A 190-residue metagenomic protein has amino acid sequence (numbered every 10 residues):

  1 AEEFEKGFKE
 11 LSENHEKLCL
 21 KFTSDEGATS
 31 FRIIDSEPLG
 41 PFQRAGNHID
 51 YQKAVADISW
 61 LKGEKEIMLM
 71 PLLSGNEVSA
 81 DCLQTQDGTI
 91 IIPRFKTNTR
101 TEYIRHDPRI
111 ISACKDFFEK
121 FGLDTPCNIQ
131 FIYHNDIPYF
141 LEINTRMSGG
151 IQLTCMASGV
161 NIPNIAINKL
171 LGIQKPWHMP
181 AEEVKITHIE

Functional and structural regions predicted by a protein language model:
A1-E3: Short acidic-hydrophobic, aromatic-tinged amphipathic segments that line or gate anion-handling sites
S12-D35, W60-G75, P93-R94: ATP-grasp fold ATP-binding core
K17, E77-S79, P126-N128: Broad gene-expression machinery/nucleic-acid interaction feature
I33-D35, Q84, M156: Short, glycine/charged-enriched secondary-structure capping and boundary segments
D35, K96-T97, N144-T145: A short beta-strand motif that forms part of the nucleic acid-binding face of small beta-barrel RNA-binding folds
F42-G122, I132-Y133, I137-Y139: Phosphate-binding site of ATP-dependent enzymes
Y103-E190: ATP-dependent carboxylate activation and anion-phosphoryl transfer catalytic cores that bind Mg-ATP to form
